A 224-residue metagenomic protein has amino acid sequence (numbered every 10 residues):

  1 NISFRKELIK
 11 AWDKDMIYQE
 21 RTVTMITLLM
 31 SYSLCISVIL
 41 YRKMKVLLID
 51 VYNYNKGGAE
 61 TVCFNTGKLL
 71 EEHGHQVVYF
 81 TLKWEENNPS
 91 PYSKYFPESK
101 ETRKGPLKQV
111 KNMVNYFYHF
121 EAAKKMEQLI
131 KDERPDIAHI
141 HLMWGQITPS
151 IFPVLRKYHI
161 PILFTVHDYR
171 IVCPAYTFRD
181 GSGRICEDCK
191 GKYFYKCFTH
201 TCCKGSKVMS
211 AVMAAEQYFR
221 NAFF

Functional and structural regions predicted by a protein language model:
L34-E86, K131-E133, T148-I151, Y158-P161: N-terminal subdomain of nucleotide-sugar transferases
H73-I137, Y193-H200: A conserved catalytic-core segment of Leloir-type glycosyltransferases
Q128-Q146, P161-T165: Short N-terminal targeting/anchoring amphipathic segment
G145-Q146, V166-Y176, V208: A short, histidine- and acid-enriched strand-loop-helix "catalytic/donor-clamping" loop that lines the nucleotide-sugar
K157, R170, I185-F224: Membrane-proximal helix-turn-helix segments that form the acceptor-binding/catalytic region of lipid-linked
